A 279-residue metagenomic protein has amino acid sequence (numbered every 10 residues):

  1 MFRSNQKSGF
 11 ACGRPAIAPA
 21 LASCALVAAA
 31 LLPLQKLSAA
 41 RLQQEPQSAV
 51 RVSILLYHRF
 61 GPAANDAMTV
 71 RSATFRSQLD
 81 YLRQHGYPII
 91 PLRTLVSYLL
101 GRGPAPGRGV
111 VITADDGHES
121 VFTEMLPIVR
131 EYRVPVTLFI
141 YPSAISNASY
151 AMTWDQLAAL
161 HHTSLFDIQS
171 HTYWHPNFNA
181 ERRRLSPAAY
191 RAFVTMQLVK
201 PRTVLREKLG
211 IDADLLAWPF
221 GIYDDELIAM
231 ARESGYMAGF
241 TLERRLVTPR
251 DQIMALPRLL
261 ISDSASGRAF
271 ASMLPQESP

Functional and structural regions predicted by a protein language model:
M1-C12: N-terminal secretory signal peptides that target proteins for export/translocation
L21-L31: Bacterial N-terminal signal peptides
L31-V110, A265-G267, S272-P279: N-terminal pre-catalytic segment of deacetylase/amide-hydrolase enzymes
V50-P62, P106-V110, H118-E119, E124-E226 (+1 more regions): Metal-dependent polysaccharide deacetylase catalytic core of the NodB/CE4 family, i.e., the active-site-bearing domain
R93, L242-E243: Beta->alpha turn/N-cap motifs
I222-A238: Short, electropositive alpha-helical surface patch
R245, D251-A271: A cross-kingdom marker for long, charged
